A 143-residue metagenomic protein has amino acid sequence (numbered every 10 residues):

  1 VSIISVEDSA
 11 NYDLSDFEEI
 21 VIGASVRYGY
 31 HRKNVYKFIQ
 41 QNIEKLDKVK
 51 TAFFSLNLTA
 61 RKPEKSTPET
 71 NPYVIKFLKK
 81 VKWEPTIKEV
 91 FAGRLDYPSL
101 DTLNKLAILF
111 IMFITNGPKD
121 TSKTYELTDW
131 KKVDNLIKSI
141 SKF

Functional and structural regions predicted by a protein language model:
V1-A10: A short beta-strand-loop structural module common to alpha/beta enzyme folds
A10-N11, H31: Short, well-ordered alpha-helical microsegments
L14-S15, L46: A short, aliphatic-rich alpha-helical micro-motif
A24-F143: FMN-binding flavodoxin-like domain, especially the glycine-rich phosphate-binding loop
